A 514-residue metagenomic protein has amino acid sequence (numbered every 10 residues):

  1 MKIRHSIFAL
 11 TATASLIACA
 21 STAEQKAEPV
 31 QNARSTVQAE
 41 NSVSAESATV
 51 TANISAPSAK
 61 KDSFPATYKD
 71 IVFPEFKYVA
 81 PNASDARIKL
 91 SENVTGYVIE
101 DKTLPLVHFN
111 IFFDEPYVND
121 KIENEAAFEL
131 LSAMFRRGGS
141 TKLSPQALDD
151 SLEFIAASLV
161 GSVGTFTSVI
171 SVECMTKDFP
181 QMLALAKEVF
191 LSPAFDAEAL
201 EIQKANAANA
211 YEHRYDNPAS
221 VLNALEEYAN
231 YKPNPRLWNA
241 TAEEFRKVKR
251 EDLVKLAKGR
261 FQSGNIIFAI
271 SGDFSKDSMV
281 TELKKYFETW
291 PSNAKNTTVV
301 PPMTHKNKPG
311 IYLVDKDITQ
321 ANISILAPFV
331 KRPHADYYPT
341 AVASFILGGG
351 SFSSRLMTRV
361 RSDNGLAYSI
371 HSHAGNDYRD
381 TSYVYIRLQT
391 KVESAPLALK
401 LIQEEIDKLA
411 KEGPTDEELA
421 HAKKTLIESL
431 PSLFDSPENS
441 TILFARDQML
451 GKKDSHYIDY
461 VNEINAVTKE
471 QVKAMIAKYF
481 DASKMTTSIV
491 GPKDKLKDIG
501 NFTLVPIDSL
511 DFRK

Functional and structural regions predicted by a protein language model:
K26-R34, Q38-A66, L148-L256, P302 (+2 more regions): Acidic/histidine-enriched segments that form metal/cofactor-coordinating and catalytic pocket/exosite environments
S58-A66, I71, I267-P333, I489-K514: An aromatic/glycine/proline-enriched structural segment found at the starts of mature extracellular/organellar domains
F64-K89, E227-I266, A294, T298-M303 (+3 more regions): Histidine-acidic residue clusters that define the catalytic metal-binding segment of zinc metallopeptidase domains
N110-E173, D216, P235-N239, S351-L366: M16/MPP (pitrilysin/insulinase) zinc-metallopeptidase core fold and M16-derived inactive scaffolds
Y117, S324-P328, G348-Q389: A structural supersecondary motif
R137-L143, E173-N206, G350-S351, G375-L433 (+1 more regions): M16/insulysin-pitrilysin zinc metalloprotease superfamily fold
N206-A224, P302, K306-A321, R361-A367 (+1 more regions): Short acidic/His-enriched helical or mixed secondary-structure segments at domain edges of catalytic enzymes and some
